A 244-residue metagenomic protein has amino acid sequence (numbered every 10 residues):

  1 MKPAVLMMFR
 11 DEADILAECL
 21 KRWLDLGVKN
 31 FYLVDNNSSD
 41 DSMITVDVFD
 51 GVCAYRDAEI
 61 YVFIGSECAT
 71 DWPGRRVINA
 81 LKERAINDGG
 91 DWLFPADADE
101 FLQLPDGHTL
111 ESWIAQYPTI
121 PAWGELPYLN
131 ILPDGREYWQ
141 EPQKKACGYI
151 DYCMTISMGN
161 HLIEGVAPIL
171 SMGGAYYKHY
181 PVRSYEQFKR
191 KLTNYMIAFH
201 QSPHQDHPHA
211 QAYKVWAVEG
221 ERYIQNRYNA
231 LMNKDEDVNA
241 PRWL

Functional and structural regions predicted by a protein language model:
M1-K21: N-proximal low-complexity "stem/linker" segments adjacent to membrane-targeting elements
K21-N30: Short, acidic, metal-binding catalytic loop of nucleotide-sugar glycosyltransferases
K29, D91, A122: Short acidic/polar active-site loop segments enriched in Thr and Asp
K29-N37, F63-S66: Short beta-strand/loop segment that forms part of the nucleotide-sugar
N36, G90, D97-F101, D106: Short acidic donor-binding/metal-coordinating loop in glycosyltransferase active sites
M43-P95: Active-site-proximal specificity loops/subdomain of glycosyltransferases
G74-V77, L104-L244: Catalytic-site signature of metal-activated, phosphate-bearing donor transferases, centered on the GT-A/GT-A-like
